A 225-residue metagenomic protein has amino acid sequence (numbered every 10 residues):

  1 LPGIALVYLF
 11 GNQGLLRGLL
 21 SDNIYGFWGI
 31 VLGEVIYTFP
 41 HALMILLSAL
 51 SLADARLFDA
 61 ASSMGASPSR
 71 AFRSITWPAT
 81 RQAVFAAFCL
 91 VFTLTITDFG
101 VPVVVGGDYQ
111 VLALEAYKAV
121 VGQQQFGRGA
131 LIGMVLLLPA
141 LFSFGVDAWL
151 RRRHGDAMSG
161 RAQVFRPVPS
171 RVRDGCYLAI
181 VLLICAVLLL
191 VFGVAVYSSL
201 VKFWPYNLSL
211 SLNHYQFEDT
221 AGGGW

Functional and structural regions predicted by a protein language model:
L1-S51, A79-G100, G129-A148, R173-F203 (+1 more regions): Membrane-water interface segments at the C-terminal ends of transmembrane alpha-helices in multi-pass inner-membrane
L47-F58, P68: Membrane-helix/interface signature in polytopic inner-membrane proteins
D54-A55, R70, G107-A113, F142-G175 (+1 more regions): Feature of multi-pass inner-membrane transport and sensor proteins that recognizes transmembrane helices together
A60-S62, G129: Short hydrophobic faces within alpha-helices
M64-A66, P78: Glycine/proline-centered hinge or cleavage motifs at structural transition points of membrane proteins
R73-W77, K118-G127, R166-D174, L200-W225: Periplasmic/extracellular loop-to-transmembrane helix junction in inner-membrane transport proteins
G107-F142: Repeat-solenoid scaffold signature
